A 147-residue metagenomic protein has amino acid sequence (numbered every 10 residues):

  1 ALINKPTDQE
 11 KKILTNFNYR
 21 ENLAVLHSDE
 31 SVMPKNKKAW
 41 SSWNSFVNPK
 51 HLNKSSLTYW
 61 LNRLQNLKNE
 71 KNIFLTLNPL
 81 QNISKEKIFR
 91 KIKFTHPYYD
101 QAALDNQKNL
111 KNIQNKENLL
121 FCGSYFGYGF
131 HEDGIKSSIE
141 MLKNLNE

Functional and structural regions predicted by a protein language model:
A1-T95: Mid-domain catalytic core of redox enzymes that form a hydrophobic substrate pocket/lid adjacent to a catalytic redox
L52-E147: Conserved flavin/dinucleotide-binding core of flavoenzymes
